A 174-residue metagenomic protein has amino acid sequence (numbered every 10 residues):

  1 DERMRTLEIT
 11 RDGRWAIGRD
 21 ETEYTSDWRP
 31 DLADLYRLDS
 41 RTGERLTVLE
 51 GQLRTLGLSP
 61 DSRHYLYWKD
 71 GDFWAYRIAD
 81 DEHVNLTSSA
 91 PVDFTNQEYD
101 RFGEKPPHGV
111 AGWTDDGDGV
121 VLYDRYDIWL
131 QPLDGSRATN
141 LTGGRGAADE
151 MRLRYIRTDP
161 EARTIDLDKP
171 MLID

Functional and structural regions predicted by a protein language model:
D1, W129-Q131, G144, L153-D174: N-terminal targeting or regulatory segments adjacent to alpha/beta-hydrolase or S9 domains
E2-M4, D20-A33, L49-L53, H64-P107 (+3 more regions): A flexible loop/linker signature enriched in serine peptidases of the S9 family
R3-E8, R54-G57, D149-E161: Repeated scaffold domains used in trafficking and secretory/extracellular systems, primarily beta-propellers
L7-W15, L56-H64, A111-G119, A162-D168: Blade-terminus and WD-like Trp-Asp/Gly-His loop motifs, strongest in beta-propeller folds
L32-G43, L130: Beta-propeller blade signature
G43-L46, D81-V84, S136-T139: Predominantly a core beta-strand signature of beta-propeller blades across repeat-based propeller domains
A90-T114, E150-D168: Surface-exposed acidic, glycine/proline-enriched linker/cap segments that occur as 15-30-residue helix-coil
